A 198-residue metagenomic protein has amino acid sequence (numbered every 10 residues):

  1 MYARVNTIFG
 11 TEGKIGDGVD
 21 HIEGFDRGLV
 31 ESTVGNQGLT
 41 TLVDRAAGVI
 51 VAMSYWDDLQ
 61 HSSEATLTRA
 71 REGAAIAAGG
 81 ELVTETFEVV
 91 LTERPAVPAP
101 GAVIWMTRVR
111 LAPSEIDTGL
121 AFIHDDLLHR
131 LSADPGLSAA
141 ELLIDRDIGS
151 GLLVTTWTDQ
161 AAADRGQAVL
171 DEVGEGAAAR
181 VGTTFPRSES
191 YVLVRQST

Functional and structural regions predicted by a protein language model:
M1-V51, D57-T198: Short S/T/G/P-rich N-terminal loop/turn motif that feeds into the first structured element of a domain
